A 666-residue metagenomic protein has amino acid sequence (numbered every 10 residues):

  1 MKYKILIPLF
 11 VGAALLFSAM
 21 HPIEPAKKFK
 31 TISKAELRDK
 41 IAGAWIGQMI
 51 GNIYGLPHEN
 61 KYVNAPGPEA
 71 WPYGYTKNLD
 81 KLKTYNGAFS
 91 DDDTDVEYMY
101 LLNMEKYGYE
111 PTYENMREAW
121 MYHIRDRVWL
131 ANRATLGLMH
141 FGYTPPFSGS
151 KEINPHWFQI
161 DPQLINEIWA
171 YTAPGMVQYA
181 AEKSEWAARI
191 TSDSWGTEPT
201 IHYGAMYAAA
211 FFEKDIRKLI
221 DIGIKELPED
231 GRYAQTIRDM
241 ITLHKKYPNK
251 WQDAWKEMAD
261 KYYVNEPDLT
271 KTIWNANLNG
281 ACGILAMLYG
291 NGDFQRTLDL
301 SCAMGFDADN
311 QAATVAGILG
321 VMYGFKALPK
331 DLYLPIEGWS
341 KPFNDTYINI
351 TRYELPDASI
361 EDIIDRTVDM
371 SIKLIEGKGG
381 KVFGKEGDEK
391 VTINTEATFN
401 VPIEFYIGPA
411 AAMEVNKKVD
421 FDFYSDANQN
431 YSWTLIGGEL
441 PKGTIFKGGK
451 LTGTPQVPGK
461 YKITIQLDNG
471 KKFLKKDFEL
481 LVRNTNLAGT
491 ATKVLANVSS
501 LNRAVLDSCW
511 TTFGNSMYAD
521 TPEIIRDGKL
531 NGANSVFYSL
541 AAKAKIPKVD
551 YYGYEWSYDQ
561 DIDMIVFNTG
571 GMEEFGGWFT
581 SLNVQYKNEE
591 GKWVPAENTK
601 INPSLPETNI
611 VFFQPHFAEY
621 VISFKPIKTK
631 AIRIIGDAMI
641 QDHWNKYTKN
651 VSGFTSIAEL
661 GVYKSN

Functional and structural regions predicted by a protein language model:
F29-I32, S148-W157, I168-V177, E185-R189 (+2 more regions): Accessory "access/gating" subregions that flank catalytic or transport cores
I50, Y54, K61, A65-Y73 (+3 more regions): Catalytic phosphate/nucleotide-handling subdomain of diverse soluble enzymes
L56-A88, D92-Y98, Y113-L130: Active-site-surrounding "flap" and adjacent substrate/cofactor-binding loops of secreted or lumenal enzymes, prototyped
P402-S432, F478: Solvent-exposed, low-complexity, repeat-rich "mucin-like" stalks and linkers
T434-K450: Low-complexity "stalk/linker" and mucin-like segments enriched in Ser/Thr/Pro/Ala/Gly
K450-P458: Extracellular/luminal low-complexity segments enriched in Ser/Thr/Pro
K472-R483: C-terminal edge beta-strand
L530-E597, H616-N666: Aromatic, loop-rich ligand-recognition surfaces of beta-strand-rich domains
